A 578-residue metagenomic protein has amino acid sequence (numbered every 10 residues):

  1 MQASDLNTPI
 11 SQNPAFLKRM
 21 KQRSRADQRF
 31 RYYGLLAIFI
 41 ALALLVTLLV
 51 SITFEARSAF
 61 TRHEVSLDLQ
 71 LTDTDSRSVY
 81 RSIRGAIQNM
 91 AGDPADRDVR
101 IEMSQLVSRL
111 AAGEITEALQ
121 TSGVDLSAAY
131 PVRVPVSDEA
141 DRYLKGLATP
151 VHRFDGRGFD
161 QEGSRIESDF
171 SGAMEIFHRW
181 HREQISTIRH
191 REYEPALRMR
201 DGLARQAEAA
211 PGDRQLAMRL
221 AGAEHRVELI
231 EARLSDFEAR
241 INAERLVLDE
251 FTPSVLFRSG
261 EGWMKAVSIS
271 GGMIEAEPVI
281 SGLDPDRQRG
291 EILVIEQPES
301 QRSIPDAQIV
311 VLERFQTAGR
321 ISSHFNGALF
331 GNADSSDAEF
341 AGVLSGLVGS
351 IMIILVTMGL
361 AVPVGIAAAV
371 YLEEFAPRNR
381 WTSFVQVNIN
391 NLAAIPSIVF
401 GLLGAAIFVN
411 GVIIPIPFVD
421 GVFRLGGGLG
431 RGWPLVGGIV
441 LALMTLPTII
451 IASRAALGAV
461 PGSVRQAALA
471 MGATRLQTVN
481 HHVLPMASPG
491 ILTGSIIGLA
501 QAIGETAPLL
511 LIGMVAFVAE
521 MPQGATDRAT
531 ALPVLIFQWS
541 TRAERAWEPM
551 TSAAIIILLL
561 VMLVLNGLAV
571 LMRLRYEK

Functional and structural regions predicted by a protein language model:
M1-Y33, F39, I52-E339: Membrane-topology segments of multi-pass transport proteins
F30, G34, S335, F340-V356 (+4 more regions): Alpha-helical membrane-interface segments at transmembrane helix boundaries
F340-T357, N410-T448: Loop-to-helix entry region at the N-terminal start of transmembrane alpha-helices in multi-pass membrane transporters
T357-I389, L402-L403, N410, A569-R575: Transmembrane-helix boundary motif in ABC transporter permease subunits
I450-A452, P461, R475-G513: Transmembrane alpha-helices
R454-G462, L469, I496, A500 (+1 more regions): C-terminal transmembrane helix and the adjacent membrane-cytosol boundary/short C-terminal tail of inner/organellar
A502-R545: Glycine-rich helix-loop "coupling/hinge" segments at transmembrane-helix boundaries in multipass transporters
